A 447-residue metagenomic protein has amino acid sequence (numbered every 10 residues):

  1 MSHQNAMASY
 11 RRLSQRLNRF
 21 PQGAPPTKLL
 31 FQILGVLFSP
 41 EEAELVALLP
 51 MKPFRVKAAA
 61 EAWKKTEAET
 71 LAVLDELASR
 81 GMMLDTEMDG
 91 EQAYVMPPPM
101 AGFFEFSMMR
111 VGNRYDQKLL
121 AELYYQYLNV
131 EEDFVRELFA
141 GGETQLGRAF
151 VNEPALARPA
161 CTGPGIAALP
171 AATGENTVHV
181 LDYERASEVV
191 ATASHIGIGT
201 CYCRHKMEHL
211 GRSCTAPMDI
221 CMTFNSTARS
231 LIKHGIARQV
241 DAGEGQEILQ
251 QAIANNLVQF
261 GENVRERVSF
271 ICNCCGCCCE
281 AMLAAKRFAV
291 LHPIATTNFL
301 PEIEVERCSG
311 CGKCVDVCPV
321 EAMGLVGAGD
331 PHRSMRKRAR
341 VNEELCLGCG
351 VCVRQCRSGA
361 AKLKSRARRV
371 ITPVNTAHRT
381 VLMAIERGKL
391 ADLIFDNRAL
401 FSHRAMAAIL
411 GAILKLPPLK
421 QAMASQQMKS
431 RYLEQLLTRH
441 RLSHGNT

Functional and structural regions predicted by a protein language model:
M1-F31: Long, low-complexity, charged/polar intrinsically disordered regions in eukaryotic proteins
V36, Y94, V258-I271, F288-V317 (+2 more regions): Ferredoxin-like iron-sulfur electron-transfer modules
K52-W63: Short acidic, hydrophobic short linear motifs in intrinsically disordered regions
W63-S79: Short amphipathic alpha-helical interaction segments
A78-D89, M323-G324, A361-K362: A short, conserved structural fragment
E91-E131, K389: Short, amphipathic alpha-helical interaction segments positioned at domain boundaries
D133-L300, H332: Catalytic cores of enzyme domains
S334-T447: Flanking helices and flexible, charged tails adjoining ferredoxin-like Fe-S electron-transfer domains in multi-subunit
